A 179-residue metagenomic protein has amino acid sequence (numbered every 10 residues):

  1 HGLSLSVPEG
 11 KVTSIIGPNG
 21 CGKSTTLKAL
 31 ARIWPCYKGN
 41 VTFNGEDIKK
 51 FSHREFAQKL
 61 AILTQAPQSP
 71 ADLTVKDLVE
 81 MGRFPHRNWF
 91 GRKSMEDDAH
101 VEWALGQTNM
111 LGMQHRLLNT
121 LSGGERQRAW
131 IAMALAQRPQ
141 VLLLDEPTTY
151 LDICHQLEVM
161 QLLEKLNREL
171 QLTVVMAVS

Functional and structural regions predicted by a protein language model:
I16-P18: The feature captures the beta-strand-to-loop junction immediately N-terminal to the Walker
A31: Helix-to-loop junction immediately C-terminal to a conserved catalytic motif
G39-D47, F56: Conserved ABC transporter NBD signature motif
E80, M95-M113: Conserved ABC ATPase "signature" region
L117-L121, E125: Conserved ABC ATPase signature
R138: Conserved catalytic motifs of ABC-family nucleotide-binding domains
L142-E146: Catalytic Walker B motif of ABC-type/P-loop ATPase nucleotide-binding domains
